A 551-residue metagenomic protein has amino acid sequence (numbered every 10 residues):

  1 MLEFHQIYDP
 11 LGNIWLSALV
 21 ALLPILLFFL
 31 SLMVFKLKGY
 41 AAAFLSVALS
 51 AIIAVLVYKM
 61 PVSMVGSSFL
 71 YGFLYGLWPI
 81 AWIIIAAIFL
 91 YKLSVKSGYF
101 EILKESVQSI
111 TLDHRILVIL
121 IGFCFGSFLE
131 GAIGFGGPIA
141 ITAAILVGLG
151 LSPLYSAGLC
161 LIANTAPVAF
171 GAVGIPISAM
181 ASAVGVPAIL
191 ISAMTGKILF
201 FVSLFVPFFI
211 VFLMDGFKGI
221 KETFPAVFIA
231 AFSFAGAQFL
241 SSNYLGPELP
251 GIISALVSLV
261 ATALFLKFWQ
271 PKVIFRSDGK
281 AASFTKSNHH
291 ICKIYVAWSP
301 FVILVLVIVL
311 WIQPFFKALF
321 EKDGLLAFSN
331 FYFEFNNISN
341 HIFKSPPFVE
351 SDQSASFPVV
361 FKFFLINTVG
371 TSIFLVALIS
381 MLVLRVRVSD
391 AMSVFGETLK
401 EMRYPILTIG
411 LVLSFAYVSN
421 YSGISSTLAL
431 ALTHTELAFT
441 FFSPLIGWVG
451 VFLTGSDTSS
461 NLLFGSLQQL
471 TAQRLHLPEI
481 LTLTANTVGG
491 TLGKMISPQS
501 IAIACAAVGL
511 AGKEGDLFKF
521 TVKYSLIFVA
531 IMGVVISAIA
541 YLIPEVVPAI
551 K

Functional and structural regions predicted by a protein language model:
L2, A169-G279, V488-K551: Juxtamembrane and boundary regions of transmembrane helices in multi-pass small-molecule transporters and channels
D9-L23, G76-I80, I133-P138, I189-L204 (+3 more regions): Structural signature of hydrophobic alpha-helical transmembrane segments
V20-F29, L37-K59, A81-A87, V227 (+6 more regions): Hydrophobic mid-bilayer segments of alpha-helices in multi-pass membrane transport proteins, especially secondary
G66-S152, R385-T471: Membrane-embedded alpha-helical segments and adjacent helix-loop junctions characteristic of multi-pass solute
V95-F100, L112-D113, L146-Y155, S182-I189 (+5 more regions): Juxtamembrane helix-boundary/capping and inter-helix hinge elements in multi-pass membrane proteins
R115-S127, P153-A166, P187-P207, G410-L411 (+2 more regions): Alpha-helical transmembrane segments of multi-pass membrane proteins
G137-I145, L161, G174-G185, L430 (+2 more regions): Re-entrant/interfacial helical elements at transmembrane boundaries that shape and gate the permeation pathway
A281, N288-I446, G450: Transmembrane helical segments that form the transport core of multi-pass membrane transport proteins
